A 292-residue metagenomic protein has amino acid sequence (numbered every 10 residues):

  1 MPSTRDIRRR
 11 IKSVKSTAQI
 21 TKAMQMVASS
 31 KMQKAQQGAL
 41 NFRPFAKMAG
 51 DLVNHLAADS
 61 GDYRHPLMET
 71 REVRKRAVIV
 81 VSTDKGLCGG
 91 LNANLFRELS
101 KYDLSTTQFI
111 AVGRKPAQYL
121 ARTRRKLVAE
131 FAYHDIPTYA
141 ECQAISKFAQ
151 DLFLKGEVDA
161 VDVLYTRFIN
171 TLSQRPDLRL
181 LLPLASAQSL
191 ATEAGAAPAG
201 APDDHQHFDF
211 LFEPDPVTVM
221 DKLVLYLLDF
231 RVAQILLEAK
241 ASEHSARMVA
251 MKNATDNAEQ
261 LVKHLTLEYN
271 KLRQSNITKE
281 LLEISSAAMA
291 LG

Functional and structural regions predicted by a protein language model:
M1-G292: C-terminal beta-strand-loop-alpha-helix "lid" module of Rossmann-like NAD(P)-dependent dehydrogenases
